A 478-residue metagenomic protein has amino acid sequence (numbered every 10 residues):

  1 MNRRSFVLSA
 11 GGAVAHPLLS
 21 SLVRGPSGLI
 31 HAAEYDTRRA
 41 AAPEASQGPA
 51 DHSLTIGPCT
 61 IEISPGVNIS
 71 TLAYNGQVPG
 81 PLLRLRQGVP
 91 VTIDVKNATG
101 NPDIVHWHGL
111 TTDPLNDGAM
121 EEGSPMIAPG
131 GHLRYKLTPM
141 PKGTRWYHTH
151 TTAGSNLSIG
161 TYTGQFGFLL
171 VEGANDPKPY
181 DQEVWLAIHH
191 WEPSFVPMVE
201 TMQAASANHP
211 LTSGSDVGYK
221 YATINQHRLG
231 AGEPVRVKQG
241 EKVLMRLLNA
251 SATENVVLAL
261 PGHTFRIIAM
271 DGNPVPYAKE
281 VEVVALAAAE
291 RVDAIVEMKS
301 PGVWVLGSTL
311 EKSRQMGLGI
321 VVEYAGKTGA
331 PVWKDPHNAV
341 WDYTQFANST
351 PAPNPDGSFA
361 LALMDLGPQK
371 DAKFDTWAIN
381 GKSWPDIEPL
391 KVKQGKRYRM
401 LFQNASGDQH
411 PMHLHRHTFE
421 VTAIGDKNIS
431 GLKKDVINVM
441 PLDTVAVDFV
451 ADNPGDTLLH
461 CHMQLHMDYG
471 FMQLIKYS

Functional and structural regions predicted by a protein language model:
L8-S9, H16-S53, N156, T161-P197 (+3 more regions): Extended terminal and domain-junction accessory segments
P49-S70: Mature N-terminal segment immediately following signal peptide/propeptide cleavage in secreted/periplasmic
G66-R84, I224-V235, A372-Q394: N-terminal edge beta-strand
V78, L82-L83, G109-P141, G230-V235 (+3 more regions): Extracytoplasmic beta-sandwich strand-turn segments characteristic of Greek-key/jelly-roll folds
V95-T99, N249-A250, F402-S406: Asparagine-centered strand-capping/turn motif at beta-strand->loop junctions
G131, Y135-E172: Hydrophobic or amphipathic alpha-helical targeting/insertion segments
Q182-E241, L248-S251, D375-N380: Acidic-aromatic/histidine active-site loop/patch
P261-P274, N380, A405-L432, Q464-D468 (+1 more regions): Active/binding-pocket-proximal capping segment
